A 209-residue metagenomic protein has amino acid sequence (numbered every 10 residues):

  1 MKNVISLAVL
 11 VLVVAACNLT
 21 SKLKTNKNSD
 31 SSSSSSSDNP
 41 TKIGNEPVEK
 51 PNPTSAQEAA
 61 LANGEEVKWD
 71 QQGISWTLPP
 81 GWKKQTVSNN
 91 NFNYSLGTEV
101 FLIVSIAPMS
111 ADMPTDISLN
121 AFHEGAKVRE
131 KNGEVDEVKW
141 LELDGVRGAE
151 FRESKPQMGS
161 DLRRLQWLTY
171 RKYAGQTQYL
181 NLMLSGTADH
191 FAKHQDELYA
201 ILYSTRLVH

Functional and structural regions predicted by a protein language model:
K2-L10: Sec-dependent signal peptide recognition, specifically the positively charged N-region followed immediately by
S6, A15-F101, D161-L162, Q176-Q178 (+1 more regions): N-terminal targeting sequences that direct proteins away from the cytosol to non-cytosolic compartments
G81-K84, I106-D112, T169-K172: A short, sequence-level motif marking secondary-structure junctions
Y94-A121, R163: A short acidic-to-branched-hydrophobic micro-motif
S105-M113, V138, T187-F191: Second-shell loop/turn segments in exported
F122, L182-M183: Extracytoplasmic low-complexity repetitive segments enriched in small/polar residues
E124-G175: Signature of long, low-cysteine stretches enriched in small and polar/charged residues
